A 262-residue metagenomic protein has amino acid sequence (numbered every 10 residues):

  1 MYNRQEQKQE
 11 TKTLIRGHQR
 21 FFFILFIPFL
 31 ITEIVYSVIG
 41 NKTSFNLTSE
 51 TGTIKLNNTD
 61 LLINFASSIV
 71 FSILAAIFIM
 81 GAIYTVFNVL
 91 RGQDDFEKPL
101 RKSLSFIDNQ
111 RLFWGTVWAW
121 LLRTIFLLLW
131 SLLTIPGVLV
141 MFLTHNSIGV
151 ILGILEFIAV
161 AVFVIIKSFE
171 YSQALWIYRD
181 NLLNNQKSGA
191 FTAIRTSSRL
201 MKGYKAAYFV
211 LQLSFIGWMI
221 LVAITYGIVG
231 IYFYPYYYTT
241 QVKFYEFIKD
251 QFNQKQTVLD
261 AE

Functional and structural regions predicted by a protein language model:
M1-R16, N46-K55, A75-I148, Y171-K202 (+1 more regions): Membrane-interface segments at transmembrane-helix boundaries
F23-F45, D60-I79, G115-H145, G149-S168 (+1 more regions): Hydrophobic alpha-helical transmembrane segments in multi-pass membrane proteins
